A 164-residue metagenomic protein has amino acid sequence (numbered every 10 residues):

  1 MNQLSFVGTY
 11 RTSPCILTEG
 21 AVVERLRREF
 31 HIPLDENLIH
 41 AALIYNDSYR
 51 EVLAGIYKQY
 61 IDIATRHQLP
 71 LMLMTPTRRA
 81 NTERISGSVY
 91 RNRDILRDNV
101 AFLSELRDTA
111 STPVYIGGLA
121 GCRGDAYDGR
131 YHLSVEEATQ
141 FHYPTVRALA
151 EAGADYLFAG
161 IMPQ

Functional and structural regions predicted by a protein language model:
M1-Q164: Domain-level signal for soluble alpha/beta catalytic cores
